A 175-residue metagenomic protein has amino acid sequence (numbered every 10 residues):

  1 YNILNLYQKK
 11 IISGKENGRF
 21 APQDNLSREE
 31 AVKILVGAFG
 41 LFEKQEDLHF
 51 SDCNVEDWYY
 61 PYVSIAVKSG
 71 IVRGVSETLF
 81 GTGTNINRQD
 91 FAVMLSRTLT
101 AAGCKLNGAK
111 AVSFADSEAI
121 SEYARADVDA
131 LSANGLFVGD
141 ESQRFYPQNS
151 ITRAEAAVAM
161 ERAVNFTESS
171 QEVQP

Functional and structural regions predicted by a protein language model:
N2-I3, D127: Ligand-recognition elements built from short beta-strands and adjacent flexible loops
Y7, V67-K68, S132: Alpha-helix C-terminal capping/helix-coil junction sites
S13-Y62, K68-Q89, L95-R125, V138-S150 (+1 more regions): Feature responds to low-complexity, polar/acidic, surface-exposed segments characteristic of secreted/exported proteins
A126, S132-N134: GST-like fold's C-terminal all-alpha helical module
